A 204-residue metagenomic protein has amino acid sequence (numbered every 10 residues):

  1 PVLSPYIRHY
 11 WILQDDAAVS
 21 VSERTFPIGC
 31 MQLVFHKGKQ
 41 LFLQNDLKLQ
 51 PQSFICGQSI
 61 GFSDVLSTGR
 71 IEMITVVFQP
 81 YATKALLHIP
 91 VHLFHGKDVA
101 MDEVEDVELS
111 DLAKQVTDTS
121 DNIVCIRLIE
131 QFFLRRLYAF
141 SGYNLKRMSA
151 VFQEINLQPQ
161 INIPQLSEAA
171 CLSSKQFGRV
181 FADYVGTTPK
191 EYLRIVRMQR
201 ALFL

Functional and structural regions predicted by a protein language model:
P1-S149, Q153-P164, E168-S174, T187-T188 (+1 more regions): Alpha-helical bundle regulatory/interaction domains
V180: Residues within the DNA-recognition helix of helix-turn-helix
Y184-T188, Y192-L204: Terminal helix-turn-helix DNA-binding modules in bacterial transcription factors
